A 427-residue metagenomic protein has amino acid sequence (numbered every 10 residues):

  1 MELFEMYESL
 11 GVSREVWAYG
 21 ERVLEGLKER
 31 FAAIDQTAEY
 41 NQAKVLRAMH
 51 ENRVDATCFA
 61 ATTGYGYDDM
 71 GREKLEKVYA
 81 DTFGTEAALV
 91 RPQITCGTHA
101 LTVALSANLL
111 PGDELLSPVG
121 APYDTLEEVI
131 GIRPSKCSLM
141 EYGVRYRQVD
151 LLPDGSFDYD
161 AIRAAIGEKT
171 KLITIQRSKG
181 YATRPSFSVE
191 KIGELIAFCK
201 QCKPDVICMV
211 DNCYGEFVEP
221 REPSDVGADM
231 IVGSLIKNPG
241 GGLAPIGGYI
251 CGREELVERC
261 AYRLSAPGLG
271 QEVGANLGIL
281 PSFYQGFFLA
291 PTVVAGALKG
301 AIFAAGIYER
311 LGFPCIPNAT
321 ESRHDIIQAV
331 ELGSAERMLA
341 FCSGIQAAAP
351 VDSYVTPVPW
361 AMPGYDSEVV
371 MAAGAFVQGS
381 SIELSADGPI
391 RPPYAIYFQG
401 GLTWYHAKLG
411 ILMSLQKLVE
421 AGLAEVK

Functional and structural regions predicted by a protein language model:
L3-K28, D35, V45-E51, D55-C58 (+8 more regions): Conserved PLP-enzyme active-site core in the AAT-like
C58, T62, L89-P92, I326-E331: Short glycine-rich or small-residue beta-strand-to-loop segments that form or flank ligand, phosphate, metal/Fe-S
T63-G71, L75: N-terminal small-domain helix-loop-helix segment of the aminotransferase-like
L75-F83: Short beta-strand/loop turn elements enriched in aromatics
E309-V426: Conserved C-terminal alpha-helix-loop-beta "cap" of PLP-dependent enzymes that closes/shapes the active-site mouth
